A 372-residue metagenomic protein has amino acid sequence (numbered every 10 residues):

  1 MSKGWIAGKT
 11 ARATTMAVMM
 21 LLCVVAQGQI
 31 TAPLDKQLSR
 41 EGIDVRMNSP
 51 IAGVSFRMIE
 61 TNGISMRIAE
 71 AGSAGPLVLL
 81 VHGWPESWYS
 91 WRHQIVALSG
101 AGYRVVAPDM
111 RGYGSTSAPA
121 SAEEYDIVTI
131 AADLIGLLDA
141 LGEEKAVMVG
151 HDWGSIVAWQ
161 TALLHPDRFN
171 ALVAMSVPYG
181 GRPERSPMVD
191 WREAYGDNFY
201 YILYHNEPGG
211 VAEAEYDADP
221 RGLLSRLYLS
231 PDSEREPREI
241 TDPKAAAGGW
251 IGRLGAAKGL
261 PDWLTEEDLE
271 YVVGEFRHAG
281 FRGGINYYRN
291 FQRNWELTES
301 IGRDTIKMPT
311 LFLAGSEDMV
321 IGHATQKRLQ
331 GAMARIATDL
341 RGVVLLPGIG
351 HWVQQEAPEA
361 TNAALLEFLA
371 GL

Functional and structural regions predicted by a protein language model:
S2-T15: Bacterial N-terminal signal peptides that target proteins for export
T14-V25: Bacterial N-terminal signal peptides
I30-L34, S39-V54, S65-M66, Y113-V149 (+1 more regions): Flexible "cap/lid" subdomain of the alpha/beta-hydrolase fold that forms the substrate-access gate
N62-E70: A short loop-to-beta-strand scaffold at the N-terminal edge of the catalytic core in hydrolase folds
E70-S117: Conserved HGGG/HGGXW glycine-rich cap/lid loop of the alpha/beta-hydrolase fold
G72, L141-E144, L372: Glycine-rich phosphate-binding loop signature in dinucleotide/nucleotide-binding domains
D339-L372: Catalytic active-site module of serine/aspartate enzymes centered on a nucleophile-bearing elbow/loop
